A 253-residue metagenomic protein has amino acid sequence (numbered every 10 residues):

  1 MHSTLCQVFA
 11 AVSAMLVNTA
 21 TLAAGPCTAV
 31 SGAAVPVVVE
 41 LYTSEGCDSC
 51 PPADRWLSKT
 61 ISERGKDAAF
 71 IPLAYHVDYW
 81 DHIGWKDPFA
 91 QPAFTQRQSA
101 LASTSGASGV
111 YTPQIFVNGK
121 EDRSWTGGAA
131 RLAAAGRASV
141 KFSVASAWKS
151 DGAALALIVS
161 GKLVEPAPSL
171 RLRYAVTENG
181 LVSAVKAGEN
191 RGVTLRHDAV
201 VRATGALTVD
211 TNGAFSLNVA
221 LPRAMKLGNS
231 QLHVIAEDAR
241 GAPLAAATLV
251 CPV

Functional and structural regions predicted by a protein language model:
M1-F9: Bacterial N-terminal signal peptides that target proteins for export
H2, L22-Y111: Active-site-proximal cofactor/substrate-binding loop regions of enzyme domains
V8, L22-A23, I115: Intrinsically disordered and other compositionally biased segments
V8-V12, Y111: Short loop/turn motifs at secondary-structure junctions
N18-A20: N-terminal signal peptide c-region/cleavage motif recognized by signal peptidases
K86-V253: Short, conserved sequence motifs used for protein processing/export or organelle targeting and for catalysis
